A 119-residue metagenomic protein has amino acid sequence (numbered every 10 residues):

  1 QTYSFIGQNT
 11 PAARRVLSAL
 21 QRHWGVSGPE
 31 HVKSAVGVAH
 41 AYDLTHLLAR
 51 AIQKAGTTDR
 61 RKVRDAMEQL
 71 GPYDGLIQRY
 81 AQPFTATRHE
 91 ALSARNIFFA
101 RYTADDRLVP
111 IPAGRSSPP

Functional and structural regions predicted by a protein language model:
Q1-P119: Extracytosolic ligand-binding ectodomains
